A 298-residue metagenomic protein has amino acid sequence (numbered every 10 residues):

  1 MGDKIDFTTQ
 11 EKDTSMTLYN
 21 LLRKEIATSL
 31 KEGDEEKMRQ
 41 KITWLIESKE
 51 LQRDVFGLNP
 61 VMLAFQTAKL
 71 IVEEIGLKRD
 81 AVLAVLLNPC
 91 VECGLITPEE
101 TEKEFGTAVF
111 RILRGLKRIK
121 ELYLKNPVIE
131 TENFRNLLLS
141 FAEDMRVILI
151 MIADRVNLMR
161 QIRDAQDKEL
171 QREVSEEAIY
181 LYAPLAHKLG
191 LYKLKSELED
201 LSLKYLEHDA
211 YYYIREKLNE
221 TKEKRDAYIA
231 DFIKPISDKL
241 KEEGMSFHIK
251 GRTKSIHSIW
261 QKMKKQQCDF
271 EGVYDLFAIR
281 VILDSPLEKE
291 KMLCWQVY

Functional and structural regions predicted by a protein language model:
G2-L30, Q40-T43, E47-D54, L63-F65 (+6 more regions): Nucleic-acid processing machinery
E25-R39, P98-A108: Short, mixed-charge amphipathic alpha-helical segments
A81-C90, I150: Active-site alpha-helical segments that house and flank conserved acidic catalytic motifs for diphosphate chemistry
L83, L113-R114, L198, R252: Proline- and acidic/polar-enriched loop/turn elements at helix boundaries
L86-G115, L191: Hydrophobic or amphipathic alpha-helical targeting/insertion segments
